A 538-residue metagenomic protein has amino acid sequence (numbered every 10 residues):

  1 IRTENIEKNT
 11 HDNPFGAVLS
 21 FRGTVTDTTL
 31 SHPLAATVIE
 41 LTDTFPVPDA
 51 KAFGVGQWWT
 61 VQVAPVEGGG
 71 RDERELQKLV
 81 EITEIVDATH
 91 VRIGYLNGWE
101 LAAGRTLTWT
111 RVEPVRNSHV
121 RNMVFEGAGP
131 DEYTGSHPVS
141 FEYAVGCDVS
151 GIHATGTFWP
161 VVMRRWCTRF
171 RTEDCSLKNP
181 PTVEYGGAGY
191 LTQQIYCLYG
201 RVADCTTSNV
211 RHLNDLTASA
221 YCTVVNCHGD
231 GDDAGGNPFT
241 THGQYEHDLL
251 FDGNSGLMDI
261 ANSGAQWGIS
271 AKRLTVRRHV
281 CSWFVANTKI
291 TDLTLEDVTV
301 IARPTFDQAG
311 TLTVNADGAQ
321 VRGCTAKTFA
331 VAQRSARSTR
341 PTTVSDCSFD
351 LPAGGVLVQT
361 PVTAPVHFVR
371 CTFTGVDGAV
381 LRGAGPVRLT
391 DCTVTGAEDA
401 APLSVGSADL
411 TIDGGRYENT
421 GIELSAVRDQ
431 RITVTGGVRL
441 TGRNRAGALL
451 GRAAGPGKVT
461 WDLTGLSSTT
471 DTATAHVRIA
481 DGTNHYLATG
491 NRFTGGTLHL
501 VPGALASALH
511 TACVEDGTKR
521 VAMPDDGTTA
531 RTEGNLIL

Functional and structural regions predicted by a protein language model:
I1-R2, H119-R121, C147-G151, F170-D174 (+16 more regions): All-beta strand scaffolds that present successive hydrophobic residues in beta-strands
E4-G94, E100: Autoprocessing Asn-cyclization modules and mimics
T26-V38, M123, I152, C205 (+10 more regions): Extracellular beta-strand-rich, repetitive "passenger/adhesive" scaffolds that bind or process carbohydrates
Q57-V86, R121-Y221: Right-handed parallel beta-helix
V66-R74, T106-R111, L381, L403-S404 (+1 more regions): Short aromatic-glycine motifs in intrinsically disordered, low-complexity regions
E67-G68, W99-A102, D232, M258-D259: Short loop/beta submotifs within extracellular cysteine-rich repeat domains
E73-Q77, H90-E142, I195, I269 (+2 more regions): Cys-His-centered catalytic/binding microenvironment captured across papain-like cysteine peptidases and homologous
G129-H137, T157-M163, P180-L191, G200 (+15 more regions): Short glycine/acidic-rich loop motifs that flank beta-strands on beta-rich extracellular proteins
